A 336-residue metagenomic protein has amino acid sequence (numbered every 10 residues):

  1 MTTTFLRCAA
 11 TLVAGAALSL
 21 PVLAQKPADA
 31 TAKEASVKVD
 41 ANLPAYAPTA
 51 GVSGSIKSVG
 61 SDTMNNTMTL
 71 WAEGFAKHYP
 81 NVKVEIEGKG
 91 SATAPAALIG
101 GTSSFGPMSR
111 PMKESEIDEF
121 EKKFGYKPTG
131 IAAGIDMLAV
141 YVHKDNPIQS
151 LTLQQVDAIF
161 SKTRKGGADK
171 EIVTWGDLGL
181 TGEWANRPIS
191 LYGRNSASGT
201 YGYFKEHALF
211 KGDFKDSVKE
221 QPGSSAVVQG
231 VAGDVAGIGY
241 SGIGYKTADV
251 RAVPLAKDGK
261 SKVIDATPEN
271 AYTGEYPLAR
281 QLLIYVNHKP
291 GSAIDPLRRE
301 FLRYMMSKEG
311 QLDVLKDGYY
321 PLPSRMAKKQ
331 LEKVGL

Functional and structural regions predicted by a protein language model:
M1-A10: Bacterial N-terminal signal peptides that target proteins for export
A9-S19: Bacterial N-terminal signal peptides
L20-A24: Sec/Tat signal peptide C-region and signal peptidase I cleavage site
Q25-L336: Flexible loop/hinge segments at secondary-structure junctions
